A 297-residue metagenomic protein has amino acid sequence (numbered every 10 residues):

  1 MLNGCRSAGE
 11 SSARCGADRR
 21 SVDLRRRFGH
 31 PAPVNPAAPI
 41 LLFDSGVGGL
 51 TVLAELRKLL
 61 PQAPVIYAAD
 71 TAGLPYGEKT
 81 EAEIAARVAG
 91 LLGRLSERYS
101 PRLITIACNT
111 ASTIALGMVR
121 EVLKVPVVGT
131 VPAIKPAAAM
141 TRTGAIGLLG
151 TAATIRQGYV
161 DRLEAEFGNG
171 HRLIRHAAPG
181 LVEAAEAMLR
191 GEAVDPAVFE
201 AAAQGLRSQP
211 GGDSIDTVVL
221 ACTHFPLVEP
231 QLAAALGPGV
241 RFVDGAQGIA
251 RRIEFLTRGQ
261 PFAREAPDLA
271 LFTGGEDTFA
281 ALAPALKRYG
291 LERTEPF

Functional and structural regions predicted by a protein language model:
S11: Cationic, low-complexity basic patches in intrinsically disordered or flexible, solvent-exposed regions
R27-F297: Non-catalytic structural scaffold of enzyme domains
